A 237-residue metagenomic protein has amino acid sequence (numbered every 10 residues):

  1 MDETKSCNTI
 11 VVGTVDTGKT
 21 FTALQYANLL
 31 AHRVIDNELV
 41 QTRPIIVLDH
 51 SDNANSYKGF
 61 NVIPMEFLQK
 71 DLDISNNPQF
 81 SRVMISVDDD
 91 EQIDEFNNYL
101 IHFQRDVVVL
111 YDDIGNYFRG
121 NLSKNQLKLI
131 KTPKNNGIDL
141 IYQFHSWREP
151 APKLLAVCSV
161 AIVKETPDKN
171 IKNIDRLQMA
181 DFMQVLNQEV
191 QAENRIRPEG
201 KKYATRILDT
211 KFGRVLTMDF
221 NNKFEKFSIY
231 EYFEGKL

Functional and structural regions predicted by a protein language model:
M1-S6, D36-L39: Phosphate-binding P-loop
E3-G13, R195-L237: Conserved P-loop NTPase motor module
S6-C7, T42, F60, P78-S81 (+2 more regions): Short, well-ordered alpha-helix to beta-strand connector turns
T9-N28, D90-F182: Conserved P-loop NTPase motor cores
D16-F67: Walker A/P-loop NTP-binding active-site region of P-loop NTPases, recognizing the glycine-rich GxxxxGKT/S
A54-Y57, D71, E149-K153: Short, glycine/polar-rich helix-capping loops at beta-to-alpha or helix-loop-helix junctions that flank or form
K70-D89: Conserved P-loop NTPase mechanochemical-coupling segment
